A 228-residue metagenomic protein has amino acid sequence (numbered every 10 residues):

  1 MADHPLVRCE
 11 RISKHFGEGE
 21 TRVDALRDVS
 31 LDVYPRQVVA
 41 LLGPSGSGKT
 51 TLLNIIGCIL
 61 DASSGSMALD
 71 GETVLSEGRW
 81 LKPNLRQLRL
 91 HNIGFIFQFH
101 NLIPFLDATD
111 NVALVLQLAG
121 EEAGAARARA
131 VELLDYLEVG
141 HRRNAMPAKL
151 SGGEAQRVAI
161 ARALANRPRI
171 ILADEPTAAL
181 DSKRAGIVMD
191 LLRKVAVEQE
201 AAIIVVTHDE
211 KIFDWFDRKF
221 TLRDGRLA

Functional and structural regions predicted by a protein language model:
M1-P5: Extreme N-terminus of proteins, especially the signal/transit-peptide cleavage junction and the first residues
L6-L222: ABC family nucleotide-binding domain
A228: A short acidic, often aromatic-flanked loop/helix-cap motif at beta-alpha or helix-coil junctions that lines enzyme
